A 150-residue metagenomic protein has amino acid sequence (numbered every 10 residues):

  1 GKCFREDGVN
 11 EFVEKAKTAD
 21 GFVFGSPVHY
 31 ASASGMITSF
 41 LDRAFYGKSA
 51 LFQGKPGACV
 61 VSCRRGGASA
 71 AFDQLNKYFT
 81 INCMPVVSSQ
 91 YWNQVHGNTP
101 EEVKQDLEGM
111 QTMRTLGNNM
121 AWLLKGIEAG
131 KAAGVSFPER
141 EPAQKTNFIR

Functional and structural regions predicted by a protein language model:
F4-Y91: Helix-loop-strand module that forms the ligand-binding subsite of alpha/beta enzymes
P85-R150: Glycine-rich phosphate/pyrophosphate-binding loop and the adjoining helix
